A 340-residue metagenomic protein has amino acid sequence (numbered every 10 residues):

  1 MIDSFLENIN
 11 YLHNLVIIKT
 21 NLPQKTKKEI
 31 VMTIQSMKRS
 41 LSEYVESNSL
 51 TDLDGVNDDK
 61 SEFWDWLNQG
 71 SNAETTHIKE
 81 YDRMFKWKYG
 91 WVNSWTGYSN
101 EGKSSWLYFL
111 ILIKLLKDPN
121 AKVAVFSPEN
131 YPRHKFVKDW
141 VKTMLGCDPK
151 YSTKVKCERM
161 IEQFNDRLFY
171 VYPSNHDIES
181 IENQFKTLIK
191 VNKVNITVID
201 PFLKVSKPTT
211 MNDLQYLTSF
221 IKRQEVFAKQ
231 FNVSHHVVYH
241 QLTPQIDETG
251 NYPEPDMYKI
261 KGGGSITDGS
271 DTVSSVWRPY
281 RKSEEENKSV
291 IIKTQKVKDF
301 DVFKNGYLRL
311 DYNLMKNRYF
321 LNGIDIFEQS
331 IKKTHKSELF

Functional and structural regions predicted by a protein language model:
M1-K28, D118-M211, F340: Conserved inter-motif catalytic segment of the P-loop NTP-binding fold
M1-Y89, Q163-N165, F227, K304-L308: Core recognition of P-loop NTPase motor domains used across DNA-transaction enzymes
E43-M144, E338-F340: The Walker A/P-loop phosphate-binding site
E101-K103, Y131-K135, K204-P208, T243-I246 (+2 more regions): Flexible loop/turn segments at secondary-structure boundaries
V125, V198-I199, V233-H240: Structural recognition of the conserved hydrophobic beta-strand(s) that form the central parallel beta-sheet of P-loop
P128, H240, R278: Cofactor-binding loop segments of dinucleotide-utilizing enzymes, especially the Rossmann-like FAD- and NAD(P)+-binding
E182, K186-V194, K229-F231, P244-F340: C-terminal regions of RecA-like/P-loop NTPase motor modules
T210-E225, S234-H235, S274, S289: A short alpha/beta connector and helix-capping loop motif
